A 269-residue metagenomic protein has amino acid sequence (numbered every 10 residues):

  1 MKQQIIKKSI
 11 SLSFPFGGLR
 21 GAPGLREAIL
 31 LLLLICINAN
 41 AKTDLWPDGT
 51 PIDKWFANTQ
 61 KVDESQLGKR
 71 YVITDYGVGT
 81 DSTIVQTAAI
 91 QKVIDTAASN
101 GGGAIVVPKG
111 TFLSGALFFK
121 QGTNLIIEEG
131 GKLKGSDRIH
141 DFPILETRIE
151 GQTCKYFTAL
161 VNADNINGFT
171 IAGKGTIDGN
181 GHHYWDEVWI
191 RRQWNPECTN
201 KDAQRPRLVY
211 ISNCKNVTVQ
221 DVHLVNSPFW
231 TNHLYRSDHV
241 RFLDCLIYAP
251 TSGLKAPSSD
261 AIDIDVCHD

Functional and structural regions predicted by a protein language model:
M1-K2, K7, C36-N213, T218-Q220 (+2 more regions): Extracellular "leader-to-stem" segments immediately downstream of a signal peptide or signal-anchor in secreted/lumenal
L12-G18, N38: Generic detector of N-terminal low-structure segments
G17-G21, R26-E27: Glycine-biased, low-complexity coil/linker segments
E27-C36: Bacterial N-terminal signal peptides
A256-S258: Hydrophobic small-molecule pocket/channel-lining residues, especially in calycin-type beta-barrels
A261-D269: Acidic, glycine-rich loop-and-beta core segments that form the ion-binding/anion-interacting portion of active sites
